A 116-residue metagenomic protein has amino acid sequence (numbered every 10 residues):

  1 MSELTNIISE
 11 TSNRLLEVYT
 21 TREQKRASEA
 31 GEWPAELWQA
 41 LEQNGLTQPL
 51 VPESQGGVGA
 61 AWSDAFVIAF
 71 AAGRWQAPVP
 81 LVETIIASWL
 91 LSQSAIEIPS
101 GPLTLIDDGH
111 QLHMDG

Functional and structural regions predicted by a protein language model:
M1-E3: Intrinsic disorder at enzyme termini
T20-G116: Glycine-rich flavin
